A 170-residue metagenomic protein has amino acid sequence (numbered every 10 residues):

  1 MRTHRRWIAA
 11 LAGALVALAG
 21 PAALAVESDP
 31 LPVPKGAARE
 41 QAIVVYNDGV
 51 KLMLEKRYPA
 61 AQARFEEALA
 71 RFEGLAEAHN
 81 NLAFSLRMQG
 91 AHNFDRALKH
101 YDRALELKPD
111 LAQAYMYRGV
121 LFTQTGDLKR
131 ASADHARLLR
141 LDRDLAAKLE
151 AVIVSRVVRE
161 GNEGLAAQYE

Functional and structural regions predicted by a protein language model:
V26-G36, S132-E170: Terminal, low-structured helical/coil segments at or just beyond the last alpha-helical repeat
E40-E67, R71: Alpha-helical segment of the N-proximal tetratricopeptide repeat
N47, N81, Y117, A151-V152: Canonical tetratricopeptide repeat
E55-E67, Q89-R103, T125-R137, G161-L165: Structural signature of tandem alpha-helical TPR/SEL1-like repeats, specifically the intra-repeat loop/turn
A78, A114, A147-K148: TPR alpha-solenoid repeat register
